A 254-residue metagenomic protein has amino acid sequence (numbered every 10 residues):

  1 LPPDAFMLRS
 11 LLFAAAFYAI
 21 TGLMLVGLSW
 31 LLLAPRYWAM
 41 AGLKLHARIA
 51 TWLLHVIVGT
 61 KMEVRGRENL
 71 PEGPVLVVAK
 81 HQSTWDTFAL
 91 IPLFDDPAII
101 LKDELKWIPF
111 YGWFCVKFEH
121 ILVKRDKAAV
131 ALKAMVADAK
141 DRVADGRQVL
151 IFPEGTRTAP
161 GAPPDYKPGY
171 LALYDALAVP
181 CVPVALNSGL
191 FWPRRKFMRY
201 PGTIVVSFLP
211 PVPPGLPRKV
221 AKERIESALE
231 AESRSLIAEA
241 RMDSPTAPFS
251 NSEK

Functional and structural regions predicted by a protein language model:
P3-D4, L132-K254: Non-catalytic C-terminal accessory region of glycerolipid acyltransferases and related lyso-lipid remodeling enzymes
D4-L25: Alpha-helical bilayer-embedded segments of polytopic membrane proteins, i.e., transmembrane/intramembrane helices
L25-K44, R48, H55-I57, E72-A128: Catalytic core of membrane glycerolipid acyltransferases/transacylases, capturing the structured, soluble-facing
V58-T60, V64: Membrane-helix interfacial anchor on the cytosolic side
V64, I121-K124, P214: Short acidic-hydrophobic, aromatic-tinged amphipathic segments that line or gate anion-handling sites
V64, V77, I99-I100, V206-F208: Generic preference for hydrophobic
G66-L70: Glycine-rich helix-loop-beta junction characteristic of Rossmann-like nucleotide cofactor-binding loops
